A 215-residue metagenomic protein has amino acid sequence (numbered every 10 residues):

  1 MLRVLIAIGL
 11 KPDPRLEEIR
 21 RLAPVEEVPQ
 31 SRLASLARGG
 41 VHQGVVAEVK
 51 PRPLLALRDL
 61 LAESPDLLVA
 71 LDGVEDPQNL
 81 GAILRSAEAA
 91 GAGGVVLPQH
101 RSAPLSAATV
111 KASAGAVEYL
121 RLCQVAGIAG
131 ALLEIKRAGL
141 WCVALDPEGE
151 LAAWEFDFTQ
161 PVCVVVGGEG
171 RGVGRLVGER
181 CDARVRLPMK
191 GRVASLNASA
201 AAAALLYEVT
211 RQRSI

Functional and structural regions predicted by a protein language model:
M1-A62: N-terminal positively charged helical leader segments and presequences
L2, A89, K111-A116, R175-I215: Structured adenosyl-cofactor binding patch, chiefly the S-adenosyl-L-methionine
R3-E17, P24, E63-L151: RNA substrate-binding interface of SAM-dependent RNA methyltransferases
R32, A56, G127-A131, A152-W154 (+1 more regions): Short acidic active-site motifs
L36-A37, L132, S195-S199: Short, charged, surface-exposed secondary-structure boundary motifs
G39-K50, S113-A116, T159-G167: Short basic, glycine-rich beta-strand/loop surfaces that mediate nucleic-acid
V143-N197: Active-site/ligand-binding-proximal alpha/beta "capping" segment
